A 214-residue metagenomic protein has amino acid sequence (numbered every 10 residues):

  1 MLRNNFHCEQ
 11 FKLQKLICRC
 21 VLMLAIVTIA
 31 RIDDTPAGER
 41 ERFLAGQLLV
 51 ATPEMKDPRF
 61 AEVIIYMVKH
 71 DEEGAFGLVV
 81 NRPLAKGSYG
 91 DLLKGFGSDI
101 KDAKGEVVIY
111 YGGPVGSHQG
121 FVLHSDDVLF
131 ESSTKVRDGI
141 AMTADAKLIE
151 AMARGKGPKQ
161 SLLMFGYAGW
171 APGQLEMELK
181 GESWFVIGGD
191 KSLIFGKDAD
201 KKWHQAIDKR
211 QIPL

Functional and structural regions predicted by a protein language model:
M1-Q14: N-terminal secretory signal peptides that target proteins for export/translocation
L2-N5, L24, I32: Intrinsically disordered, low-complexity peptide-like regions
Q10-F11, C20-V21, A153, G166: A ubiquitous, low-specificity "background" feature that marks scattered single residues across proteins without
K12-I29: Bacterial N-terminal signal peptides
I29-L214: A short aromatic-anchored loop/beta-hairpin motif
